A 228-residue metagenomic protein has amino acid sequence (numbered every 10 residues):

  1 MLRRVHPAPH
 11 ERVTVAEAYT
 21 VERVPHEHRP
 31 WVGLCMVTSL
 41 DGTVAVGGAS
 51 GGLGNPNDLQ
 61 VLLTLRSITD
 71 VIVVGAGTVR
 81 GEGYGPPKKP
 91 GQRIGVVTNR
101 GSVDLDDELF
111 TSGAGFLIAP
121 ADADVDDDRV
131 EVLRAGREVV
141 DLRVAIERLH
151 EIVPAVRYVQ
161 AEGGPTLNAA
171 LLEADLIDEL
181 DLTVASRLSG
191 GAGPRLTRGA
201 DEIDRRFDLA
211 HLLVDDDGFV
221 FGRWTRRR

Functional and structural regions predicted by a protein language model:
M1-R228: Enzymes that bind and transform nitrogen-containing heteroaromatic metabolites
